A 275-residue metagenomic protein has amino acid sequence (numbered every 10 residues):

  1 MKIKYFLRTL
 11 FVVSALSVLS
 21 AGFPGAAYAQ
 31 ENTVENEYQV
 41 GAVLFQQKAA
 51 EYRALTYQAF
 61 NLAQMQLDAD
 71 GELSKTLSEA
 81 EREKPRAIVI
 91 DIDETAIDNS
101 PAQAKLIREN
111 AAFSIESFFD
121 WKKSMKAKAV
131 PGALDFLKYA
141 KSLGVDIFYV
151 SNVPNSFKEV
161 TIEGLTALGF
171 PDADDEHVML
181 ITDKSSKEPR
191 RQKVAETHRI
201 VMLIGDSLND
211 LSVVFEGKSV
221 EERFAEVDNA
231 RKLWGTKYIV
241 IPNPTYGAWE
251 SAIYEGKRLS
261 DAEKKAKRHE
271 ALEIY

Functional and structural regions predicted by a protein language model:
K2-F11: Bacterial N-terminal signal peptides that target proteins for export
L16-A26: C-terminal segment of classical bacterial N-terminal signal peptides
G25-I90, E255-Y275: Non-catalytic pre-domain segments flanking phosphatase-related domains
F45-T56, F119-A127, F148-P154, M179-L180: Second-shell loop/turn segments in exported
I88-N99: Asp-based phosphoryl-transfer active-site loop
E94, A133-L165, D206: Substrate-recognition element of Asp-dependent hydrolases with the DxDx(T/V) motif
Q103-A129: Metal-dependent phosphoesterase signature
P154, K158-Y275: C-terminal cap/substrate-recognition subdomain and adjoining C-terminal extension of metal-dependent phosphatase-like
